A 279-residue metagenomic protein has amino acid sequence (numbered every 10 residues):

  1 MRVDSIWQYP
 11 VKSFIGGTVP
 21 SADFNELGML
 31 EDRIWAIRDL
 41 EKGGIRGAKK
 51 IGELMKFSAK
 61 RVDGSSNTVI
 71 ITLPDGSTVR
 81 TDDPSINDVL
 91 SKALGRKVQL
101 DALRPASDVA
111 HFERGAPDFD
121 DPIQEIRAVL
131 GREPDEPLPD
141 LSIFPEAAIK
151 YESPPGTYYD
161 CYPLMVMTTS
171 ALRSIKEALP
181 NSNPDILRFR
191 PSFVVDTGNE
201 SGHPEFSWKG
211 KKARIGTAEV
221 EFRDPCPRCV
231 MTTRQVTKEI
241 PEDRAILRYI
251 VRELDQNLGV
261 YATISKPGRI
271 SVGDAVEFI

Functional and structural regions predicted by a protein language model:
M1-I279: Metal-cofactor-dependent catalytic cores
